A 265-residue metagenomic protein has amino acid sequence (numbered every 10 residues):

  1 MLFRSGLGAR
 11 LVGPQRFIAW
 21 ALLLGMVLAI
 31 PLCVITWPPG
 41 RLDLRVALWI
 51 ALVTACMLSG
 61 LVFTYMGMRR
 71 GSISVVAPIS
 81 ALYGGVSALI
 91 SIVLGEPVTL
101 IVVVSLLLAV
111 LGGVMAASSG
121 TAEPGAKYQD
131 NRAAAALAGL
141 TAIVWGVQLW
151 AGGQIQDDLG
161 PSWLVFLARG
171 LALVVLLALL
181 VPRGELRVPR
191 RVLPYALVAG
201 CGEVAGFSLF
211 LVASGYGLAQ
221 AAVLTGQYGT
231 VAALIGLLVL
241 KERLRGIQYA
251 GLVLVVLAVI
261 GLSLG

Functional and structural regions predicted by a protein language model:
M1-R16, S105, V114, G125-W163 (+1 more regions): Glycine-/small-residue-enriched transmembrane alpha-helix faces in small-molecule transporters and effluxers
F3-Q15, A19-A51, L61-G71, S119-A136 (+5 more regions): Membrane-interface interhelical linkers
W20-V27, L48, L52-A55, I79-L82 (+8 more regions): Hydrophobic residues within alpha-helical transmembrane segments of multi-pass solute transporters/permease subunits
L24-P31, I79-I92, L171-V175, A205-L209 (+2 more regions): Alpha-helical transmembrane segments of compact multi-pass small-molecule transporters, enriched in specific families
V27, V86-S91, L100-G120, Q248-L264: Hydrophobic transmembrane alpha-helices of multi-pass small-molecule transport proteins
A29-P39, S87-V102, I143-L159, E203-A221 (+1 more regions): Hydrophobic alpha-helical transmembrane segments in multi-pass integral membrane proteins
P39-M57, E96-L111, L159-V174, V212-G229: Structural signature of hydrophobic alpha-helical transmembrane segments
T64, G85-V104, V114, L179-G184 (+1 more regions): C-terminal transmembrane-helix exit sites in multi-pass transporters
